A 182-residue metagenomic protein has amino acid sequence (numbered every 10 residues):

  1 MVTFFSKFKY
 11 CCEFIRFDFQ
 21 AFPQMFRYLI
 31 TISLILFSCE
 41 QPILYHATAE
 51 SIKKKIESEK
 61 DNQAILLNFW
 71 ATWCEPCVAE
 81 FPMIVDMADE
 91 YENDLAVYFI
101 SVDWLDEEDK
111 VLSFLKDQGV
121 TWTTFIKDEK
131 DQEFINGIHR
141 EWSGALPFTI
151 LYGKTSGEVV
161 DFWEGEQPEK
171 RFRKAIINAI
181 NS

Functional and structural regions predicted by a protein language model:
V2, P23-Y28: Positively charged n-region of N-terminal signal peptides that target proteins for export
C11-C12: Cysteine-centered motifs
Y28-F37: Sec-dependent N-terminal signal peptides
I43-I65: A short beta-strand-turn-helix
Q63-I65, F69-W73, W104, A145: Short pre-active-site segment immediately N-terminal to redox-active cysteine/selenocysteine motifs in thiol-based
F69-D86: Conserved redox-active cysteine motifs that mediate thiol-disulfide chemistry, especially di-cysteine Cys-X(1-2)-Cys
F81-Q118, D131-N136: Structural microenvironment flanking redox-active thiols in thiol-disulfide oxidoreductases
V120, K127-A175: Thiol/disulfide oxidoreductase modules built on the thioredoxin-like
